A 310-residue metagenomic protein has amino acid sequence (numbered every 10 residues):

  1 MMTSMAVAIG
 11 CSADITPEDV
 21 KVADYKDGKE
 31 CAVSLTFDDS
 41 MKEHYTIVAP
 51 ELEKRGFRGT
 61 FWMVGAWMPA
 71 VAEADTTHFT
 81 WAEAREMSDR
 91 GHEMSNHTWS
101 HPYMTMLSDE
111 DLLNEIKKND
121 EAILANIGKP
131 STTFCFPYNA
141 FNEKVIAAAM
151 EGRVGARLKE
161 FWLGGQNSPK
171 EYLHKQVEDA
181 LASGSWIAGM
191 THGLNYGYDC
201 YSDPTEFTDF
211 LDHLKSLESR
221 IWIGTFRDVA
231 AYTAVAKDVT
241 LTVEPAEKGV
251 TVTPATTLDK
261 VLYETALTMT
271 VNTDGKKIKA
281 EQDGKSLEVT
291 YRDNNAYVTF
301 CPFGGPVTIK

Functional and structural regions predicted by a protein language model:
M1-A8: Bacterial N-terminal signal peptides
C11-L35, E43-I47, T76-F79, R220-A236 (+1 more regions): N-terminal pre-catalytic segment of deacetylase/amide-hydrolase enzymes
P17-D27, E53, G59, M63 (+5 more regions): C-terminal domain-boundary segment and adjacent tail
C31-V33, E53-G155, K159-G164, A188-Y196: Metal-dependent polysaccharide deacetylase catalytic core of the NodB/CE4 family, i.e., the active-site-bearing domain
D109-N114, K170, P204, T208: Non-membrane alpha-helical structural segments and their capping/turn regions in soluble enzymes
A148-E151, K159, Q166-L181: Surface-exposed substrate-engagement region within the catalytic domains of secreted or surface-exposed extracellular
R292-K310: C-terminal beta-strand-rich structural cap/linker in extracellular carbohydrate-active enzymes
